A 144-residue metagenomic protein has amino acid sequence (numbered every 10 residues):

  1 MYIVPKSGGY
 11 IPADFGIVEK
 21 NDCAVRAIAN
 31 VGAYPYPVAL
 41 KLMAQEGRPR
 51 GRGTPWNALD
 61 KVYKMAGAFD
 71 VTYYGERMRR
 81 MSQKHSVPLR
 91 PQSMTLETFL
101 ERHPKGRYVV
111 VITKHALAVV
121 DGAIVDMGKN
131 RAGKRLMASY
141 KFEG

Functional and structural regions predicted by a protein language model:
M1-K61, M65-T72: Active-site nucleophile-adjacent alpha helix/oxyanion-hole segment immediately C-terminal to the catalytic cysteine
Y2-I3, V71, L89, A138-Y140: Hydrophobic transmembrane signal anchors and adjacent membrane-proximal interface regions, especially in viral
P5-K6, V111-I112, F142: Surface-exposed beta-strand edges and flanking loops
P12-A13, R79, A132, M137: Intrinsically disordered, low-complexity, compositionally biased regions/tails
V25, L117-A118: Long, contiguous hydrophobic alpha-helical segments, chiefly transmembrane helices and signal peptides
N30-G32, A118, S139: Functionally constrained cores in energy, signaling, and assembly domains
G47-K114, V120-K129: Conserved active-site-adjacent core of cysteine acyl-enzyme catalytic domains
I124-G144: Noncatalytic regulatory segments and standalone regulatory/sensor domains
